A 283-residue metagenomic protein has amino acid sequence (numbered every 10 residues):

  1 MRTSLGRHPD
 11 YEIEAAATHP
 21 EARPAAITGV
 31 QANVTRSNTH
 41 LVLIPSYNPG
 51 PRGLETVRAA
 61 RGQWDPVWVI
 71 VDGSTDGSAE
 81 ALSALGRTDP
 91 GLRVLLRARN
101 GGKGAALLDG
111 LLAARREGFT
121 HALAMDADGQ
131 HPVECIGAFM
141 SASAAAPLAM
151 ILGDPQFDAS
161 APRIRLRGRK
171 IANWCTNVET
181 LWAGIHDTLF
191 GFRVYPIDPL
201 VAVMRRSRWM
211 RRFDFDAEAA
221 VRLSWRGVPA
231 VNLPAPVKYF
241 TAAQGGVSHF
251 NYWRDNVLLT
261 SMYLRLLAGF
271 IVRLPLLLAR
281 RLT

Functional and structural regions predicted by a protein language model:
R2-S37, R208-T283: Hydrophobic helical membrane-anchoring modules
I27-G29, Y47-G62: Short, well-formed alpha-helical segments that are part of the catalytic scaffolds of diverse glycosyltransferases
P51-E55, D76-L85: Acidic helix N-cap motif at the loop->helix transition within catalytic regions of sugar-transfer enzymes
D65-S74, L95-R97, M125: Short beta-strand/loop segment that forms part of the nucleotide-sugar
W68, E80-E117: Conserved donor nucleotide-binding strand/loop of the catalytic core
V71-E80, G129: A conserved acidic beta->alpha catalytic loop
A98-R116, V133-F213, F240-F250, R254 (+1 more regions): Acceptor/aglycone-binding surface of glycosyltransferases and processive sugar-polymer synthases
F119-Q130: Short beta-strand-to-loop acidic/aromatic patch adjacent to the donor-nucleotide binding site
